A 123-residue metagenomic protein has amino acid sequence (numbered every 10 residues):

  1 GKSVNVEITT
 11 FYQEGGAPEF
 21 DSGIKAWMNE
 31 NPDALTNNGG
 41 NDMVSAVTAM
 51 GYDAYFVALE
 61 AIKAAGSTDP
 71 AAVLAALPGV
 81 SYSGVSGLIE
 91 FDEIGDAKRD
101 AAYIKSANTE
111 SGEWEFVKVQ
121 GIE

Functional and structural regions predicted by a protein language model:
G1-E123: Extracytosolic ligand-binding ectodomains
